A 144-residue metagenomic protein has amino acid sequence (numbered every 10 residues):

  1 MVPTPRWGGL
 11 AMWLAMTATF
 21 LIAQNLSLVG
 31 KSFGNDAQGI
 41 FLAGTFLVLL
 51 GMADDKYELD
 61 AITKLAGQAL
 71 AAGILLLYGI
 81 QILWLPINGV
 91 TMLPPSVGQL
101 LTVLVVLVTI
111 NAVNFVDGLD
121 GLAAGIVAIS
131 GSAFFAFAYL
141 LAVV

Functional and structural regions predicted by a protein language model:
M1-V144: "…together with the soluble PPM/PP2C metallo-phosphatase catalytic core" -> "…together with the soluble PPM/PP2C
